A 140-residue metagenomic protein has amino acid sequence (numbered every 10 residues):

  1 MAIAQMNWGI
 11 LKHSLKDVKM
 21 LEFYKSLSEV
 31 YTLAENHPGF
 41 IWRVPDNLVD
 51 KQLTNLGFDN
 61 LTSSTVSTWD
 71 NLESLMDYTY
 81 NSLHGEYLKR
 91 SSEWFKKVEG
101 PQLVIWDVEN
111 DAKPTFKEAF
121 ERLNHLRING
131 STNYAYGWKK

Functional and structural regions predicted by a protein language model:
M1-T62, P101-K140: Short S/T/G/P-rich N-terminal loop/turn motif that feeds into the first structured element of a domain
P38, V44-V49, S67-D70, T79-S82: Generic secondary-structure microfeatures
T54-Y78: Helix-adjacent hinge/juxtasegments
L72-P101: An amphipathic, aromatic/His-enriched active-site/gating alpha helix that lines ligand/cofactor pockets
